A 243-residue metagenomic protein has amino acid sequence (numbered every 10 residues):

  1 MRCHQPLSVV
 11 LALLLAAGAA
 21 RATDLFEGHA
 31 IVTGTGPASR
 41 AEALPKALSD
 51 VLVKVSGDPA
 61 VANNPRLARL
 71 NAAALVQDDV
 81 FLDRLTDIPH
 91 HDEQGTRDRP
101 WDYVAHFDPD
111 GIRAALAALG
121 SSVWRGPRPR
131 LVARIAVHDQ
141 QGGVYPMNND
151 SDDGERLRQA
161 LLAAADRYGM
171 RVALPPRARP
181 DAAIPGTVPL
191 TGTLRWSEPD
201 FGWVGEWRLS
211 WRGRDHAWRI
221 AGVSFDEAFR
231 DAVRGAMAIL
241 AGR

Functional and structural regions predicted by a protein language model:
M1-V9: Bacterial N-terminal signal peptides that target proteins for export
A17-A19: N-terminal signal peptide c-region/cleavage motif recognized by signal peptidases
D24-H29, T33, V104, P109-G111 (+1 more regions): Amphipathic beta-strand/beta-sheet edge segments enriched in Tyr/Trp
G28-A72, D78-D87: N-terminal Sec/ER secretory leader and immediately downstream segment of secreted/extracellular precursors
E42-G57, I112, L116-G126, Q159-V172 (+1 more regions): C-terminal/domain-edge helix-coil "capping" segments
P45-L70, P127-A183: N-terminal segment of the mature soluble domain
N64-R134: Signal peptide-directed extracytoplasmic domains
A73-P89, A133-I135, R167-W207: A short, hydrophobic beta-strand-centered structural micro-motif
